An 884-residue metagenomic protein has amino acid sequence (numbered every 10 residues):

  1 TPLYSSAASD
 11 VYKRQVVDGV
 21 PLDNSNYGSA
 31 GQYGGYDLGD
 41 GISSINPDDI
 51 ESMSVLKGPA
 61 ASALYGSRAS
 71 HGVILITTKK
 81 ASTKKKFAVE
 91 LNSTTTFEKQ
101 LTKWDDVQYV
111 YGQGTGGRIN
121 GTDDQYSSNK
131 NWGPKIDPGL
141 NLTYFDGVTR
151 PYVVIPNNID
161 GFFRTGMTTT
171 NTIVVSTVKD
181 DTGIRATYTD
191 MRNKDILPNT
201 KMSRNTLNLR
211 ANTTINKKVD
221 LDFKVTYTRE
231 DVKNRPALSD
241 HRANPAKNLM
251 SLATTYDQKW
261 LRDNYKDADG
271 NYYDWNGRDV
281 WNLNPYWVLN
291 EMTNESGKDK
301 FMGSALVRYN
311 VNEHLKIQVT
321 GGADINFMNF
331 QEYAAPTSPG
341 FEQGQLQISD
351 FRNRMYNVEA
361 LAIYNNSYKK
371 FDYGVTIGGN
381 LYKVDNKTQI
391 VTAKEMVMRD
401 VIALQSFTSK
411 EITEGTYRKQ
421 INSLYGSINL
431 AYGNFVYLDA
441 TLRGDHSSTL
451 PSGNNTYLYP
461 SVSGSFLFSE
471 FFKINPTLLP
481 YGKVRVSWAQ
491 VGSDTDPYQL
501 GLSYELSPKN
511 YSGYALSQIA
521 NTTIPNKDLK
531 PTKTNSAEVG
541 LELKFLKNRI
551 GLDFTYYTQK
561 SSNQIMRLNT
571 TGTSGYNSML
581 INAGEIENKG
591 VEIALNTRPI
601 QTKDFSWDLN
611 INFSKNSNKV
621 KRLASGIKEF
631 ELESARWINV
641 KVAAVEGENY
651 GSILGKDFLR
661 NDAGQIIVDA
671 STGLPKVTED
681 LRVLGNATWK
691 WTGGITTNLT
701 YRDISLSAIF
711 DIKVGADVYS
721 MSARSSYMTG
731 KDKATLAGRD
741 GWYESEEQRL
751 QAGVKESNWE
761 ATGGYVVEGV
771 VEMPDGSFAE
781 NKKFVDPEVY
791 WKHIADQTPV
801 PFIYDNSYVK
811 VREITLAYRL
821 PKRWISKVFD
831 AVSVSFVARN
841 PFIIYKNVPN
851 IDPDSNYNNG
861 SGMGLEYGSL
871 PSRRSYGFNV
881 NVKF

Functional and structural regions predicted by a protein language model:
T1-A8, Y12: Single conserved hydrophobic/aromatic residue that forms the stacking wall/gate of nucleotide- or nucleobase-binding
K13, D23-G39, G72, S82-P198 (+9 more regions): Residues embedded in well-ordered regular secondary structure
L22-N24, P59-L64, A81-K84, F97-Q100 (+9 more regions): Short beta-strands and strand-coil junctions in structured, solvent-facing domains, enriched
Y27-G31, D37-K80, T102-Q108, I155-T172 (+11 more regions): Outer-membrane beta-barrel proteins
E90-T149, I581, R598-A687, V718-K782: Conserved small-residue
T115, G161-F162, T477, K619 (+3 more regions): C-terminal beta-signal and adjacent terminal beta-strands/loops of Gram-negative outer-membrane beta-barrel proteins
G133, R204, R210-V219, K224-R229 (+4 more regions): Extracellular/periplasmic, surface-exposed regions of secreted and cell-surface proteins
